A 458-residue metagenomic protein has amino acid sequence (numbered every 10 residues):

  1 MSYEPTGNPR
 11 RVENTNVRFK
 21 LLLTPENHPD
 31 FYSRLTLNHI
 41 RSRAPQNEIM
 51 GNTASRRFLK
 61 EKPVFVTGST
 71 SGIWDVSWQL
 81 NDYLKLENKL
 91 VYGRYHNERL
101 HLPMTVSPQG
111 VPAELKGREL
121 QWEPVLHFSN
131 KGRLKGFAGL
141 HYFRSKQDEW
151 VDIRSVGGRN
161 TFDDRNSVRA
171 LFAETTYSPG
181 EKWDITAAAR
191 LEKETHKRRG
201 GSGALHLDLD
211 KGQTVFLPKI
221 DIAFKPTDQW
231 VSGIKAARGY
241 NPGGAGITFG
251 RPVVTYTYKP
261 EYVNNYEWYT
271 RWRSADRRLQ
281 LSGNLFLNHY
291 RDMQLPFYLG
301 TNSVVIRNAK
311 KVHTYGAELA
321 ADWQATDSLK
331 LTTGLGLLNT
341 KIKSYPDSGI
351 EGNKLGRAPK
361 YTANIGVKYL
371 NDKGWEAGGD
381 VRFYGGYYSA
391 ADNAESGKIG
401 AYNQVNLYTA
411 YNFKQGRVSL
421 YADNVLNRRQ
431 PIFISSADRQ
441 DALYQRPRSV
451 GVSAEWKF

Functional and structural regions predicted by a protein language model:
M1-A44, V64-L80, F128-K135, R169 (+2 more regions): Transmembrane beta-barrel wall of Gram-negative outer-membrane proteins
M1-P25, R57-S69, T105-Q121, N160-D163 (+4 more regions): Outer-membrane beta-barrel proteins
R10, D30-S71, Y95-G117, Q121 (+1 more regions): Flexible loop and strand-edge segments within Gram-negative outer membrane beta-barrel domains
R18-E26, T36, L126-F128, R133-K135 (+6 more regions): Structural signature of Gram-negative outer-membrane beta-barrels, strongest in the C-terminal barrel of TonB-dependent
L37-R43, Y92-H96, Y142-K146, L191-K197 (+10 more regions): Transmembrane beta-strands of outer-membrane beta-barrel pores
D75-P103, K225, V231-G239, K259-Q324 (+3 more regions): Membrane-embedded beta-barrel scaffold of Gram-negative outer-membrane proteins
E181, I185, L287-H289, N308-D392 (+2 more regions): Gram-negative outer-membrane beta-barrel transporters
F383-A390, T409-F458: C-terminal beta-signal and adjacent terminal beta-strands/loops of Gram-negative outer-membrane beta-barrel proteins
